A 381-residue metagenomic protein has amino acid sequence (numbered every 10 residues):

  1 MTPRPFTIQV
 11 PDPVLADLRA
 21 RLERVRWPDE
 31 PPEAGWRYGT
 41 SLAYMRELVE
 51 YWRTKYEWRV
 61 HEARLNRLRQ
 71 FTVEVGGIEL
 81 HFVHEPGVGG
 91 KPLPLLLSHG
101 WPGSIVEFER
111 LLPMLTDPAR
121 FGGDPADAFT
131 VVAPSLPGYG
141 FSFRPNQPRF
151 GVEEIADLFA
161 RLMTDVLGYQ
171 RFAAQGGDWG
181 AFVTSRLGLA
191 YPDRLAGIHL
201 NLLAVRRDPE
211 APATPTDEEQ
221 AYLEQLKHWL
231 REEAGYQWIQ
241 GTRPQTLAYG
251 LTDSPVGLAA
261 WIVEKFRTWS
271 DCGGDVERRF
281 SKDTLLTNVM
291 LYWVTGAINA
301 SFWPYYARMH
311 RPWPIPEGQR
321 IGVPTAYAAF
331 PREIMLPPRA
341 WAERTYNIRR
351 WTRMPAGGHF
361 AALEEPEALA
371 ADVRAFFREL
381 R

Functional and structural regions predicted by a protein language model:
M1-A16, R21-L22, R26, A196-M290: Alpha/beta-hydrolase
L15-G87, T284, W293-G296, A300-I315: Non-catalytic accessory segments flanking enzyme active sites
W58-V60, V106, G123, D127 (+3 more regions): Glycine-rich "HGGG/HGxG" loop immediately N-terminal to the catalytic nucleophile of the alpha/beta-hydrolase
P92-G100: Short beta-strand element of the alpha/beta-hydrolase
W101-P113: The serine-hydrolase catalytic nucleophile loop
M114, P118-F121, V166-E218: Conserved hydrolase catalytic core segment
Q147-D165: Alpha/beta-hydrolase active-site loop
Q240-R381: C-terminal subdomain of alpha/beta-hydrolase-fold enzymes, centered on the catalytic histidine and its supporting
